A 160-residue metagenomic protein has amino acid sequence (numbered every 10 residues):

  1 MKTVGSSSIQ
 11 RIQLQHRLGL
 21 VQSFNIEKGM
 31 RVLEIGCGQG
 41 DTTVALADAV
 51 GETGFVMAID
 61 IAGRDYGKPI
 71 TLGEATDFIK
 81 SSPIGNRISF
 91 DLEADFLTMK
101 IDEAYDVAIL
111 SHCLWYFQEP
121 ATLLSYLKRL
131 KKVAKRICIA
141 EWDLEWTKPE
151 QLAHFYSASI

Functional and structural regions predicted by a protein language model:
R11-M30: Conserved alpha-helix/loop element of class I SAM-dependent methyltransferases that forms part of the SAM/SAH-binding
M30-G38: Conserved class I S-adenosyl-L-methionine
D48-F96: Class I SAM-dependent methyltransferase SAM/SAH-binding core
L97-D102: Short conserved loop adjoining the S-adenosyl-L-methionine
V107-A121: A short SAM/SAH-binding and catalytic strip from SAM-dependent methyltransferases
T122-R136: A short glycine-rich, Lys/Arg-flanked "PGG" loop and its adjoining helix->strand segment in the class I
C138-S159: Conserved class I S-adenosyl-L-methionine
